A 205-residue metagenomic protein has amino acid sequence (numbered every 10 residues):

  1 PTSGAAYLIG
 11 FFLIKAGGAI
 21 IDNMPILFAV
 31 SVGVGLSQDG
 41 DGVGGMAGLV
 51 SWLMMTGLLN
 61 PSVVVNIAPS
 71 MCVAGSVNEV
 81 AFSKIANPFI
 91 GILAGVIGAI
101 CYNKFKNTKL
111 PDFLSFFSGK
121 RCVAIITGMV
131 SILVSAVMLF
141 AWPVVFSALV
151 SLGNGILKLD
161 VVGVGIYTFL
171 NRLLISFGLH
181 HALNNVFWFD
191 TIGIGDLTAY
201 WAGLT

Functional and structural regions predicted by a protein language model:
P1-P111: Early transmembrane hairpin of solute transport permeases
I26-A29, G33, A94, G98 (+5 more regions): Alpha-helical transmembrane segments of polytopic integral membrane proteins, especially the permease/helical cores
G40-A47, N107-A124, G195-L204: Cytoplasmic juxtamembrane regions at transmembrane-helix boundaries
L49-L53, R121, M129-L133, T168-L173 (+1 more regions): Transmembrane helix-bundle signature of multi-pass membrane transporters/permeases
M55-V63, V134-W142, L170: C-terminal TM-helix exit segments that contain a strictly Trp-centered aromatic cap at the helix terminus
T56-N66, I125-I126, L159-I166: Juxtamembrane membrane-interface segments at transmembrane alpha-helix termini
S70-I85, I97-G98, Y102-L139, P143-D160: Membrane-interface helix-loop-helix junctions at boundaries between adjacent transmembrane segments
W142-W201: Aromatic-rich transmembrane-lumenal/periplasmic boundary elements in polytopic membrane proteins
